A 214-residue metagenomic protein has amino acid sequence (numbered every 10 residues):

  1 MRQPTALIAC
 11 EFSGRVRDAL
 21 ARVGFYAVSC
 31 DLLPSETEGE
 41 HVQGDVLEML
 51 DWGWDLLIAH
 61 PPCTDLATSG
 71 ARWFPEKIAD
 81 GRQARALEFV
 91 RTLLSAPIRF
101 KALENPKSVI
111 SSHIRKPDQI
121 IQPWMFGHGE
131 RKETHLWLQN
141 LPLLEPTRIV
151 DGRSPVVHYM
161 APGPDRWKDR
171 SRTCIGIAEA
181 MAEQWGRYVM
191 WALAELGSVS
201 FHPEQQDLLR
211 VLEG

Functional and structural regions predicted by a protein language model:
M1-G214: Conserved active-site and SAM-binding loop architecture of S-adenosyl-L-methionine-dependent nucleic-acid
